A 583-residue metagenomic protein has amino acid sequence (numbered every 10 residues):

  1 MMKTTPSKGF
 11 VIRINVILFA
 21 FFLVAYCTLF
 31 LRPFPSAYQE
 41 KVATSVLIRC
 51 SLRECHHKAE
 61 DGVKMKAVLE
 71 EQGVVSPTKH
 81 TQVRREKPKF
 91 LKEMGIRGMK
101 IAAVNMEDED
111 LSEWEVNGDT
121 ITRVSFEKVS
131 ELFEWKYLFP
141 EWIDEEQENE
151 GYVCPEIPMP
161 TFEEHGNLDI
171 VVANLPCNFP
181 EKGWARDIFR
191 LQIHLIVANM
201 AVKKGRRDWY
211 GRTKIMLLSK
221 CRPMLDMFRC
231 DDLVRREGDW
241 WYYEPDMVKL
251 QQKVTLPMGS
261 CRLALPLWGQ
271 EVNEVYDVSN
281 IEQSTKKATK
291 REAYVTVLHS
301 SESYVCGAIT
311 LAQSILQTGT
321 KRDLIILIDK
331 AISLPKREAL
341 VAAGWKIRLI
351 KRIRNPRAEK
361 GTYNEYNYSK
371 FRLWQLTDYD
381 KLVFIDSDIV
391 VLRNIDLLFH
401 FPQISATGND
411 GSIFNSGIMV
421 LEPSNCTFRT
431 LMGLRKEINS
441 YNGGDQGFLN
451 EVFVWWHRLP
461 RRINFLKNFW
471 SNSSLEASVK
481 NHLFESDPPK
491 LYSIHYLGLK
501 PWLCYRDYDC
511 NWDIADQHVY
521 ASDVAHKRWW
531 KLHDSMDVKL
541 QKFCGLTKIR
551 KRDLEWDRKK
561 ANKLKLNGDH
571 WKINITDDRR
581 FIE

Functional and structural regions predicted by a protein language model:
M2-T310, L434-E583: A glycosyltransferase accessory/donor-loop signature
A37-V42, I328-R337: Glycosyltransferase specificity loop/lid
D110-S112, F179-E181, R207, P223-D226 (+9 more regions): Eukaryotic short linear interaction motifs
V124, L218, L327-D329, I350-R352 (+2 more regions): Conserved beta-strand termini and adjacent loop/short-helix elements that scaffold enzyme active sites in alpha/beta
I215, L324-I325: Hydrophobic/aromatic residues located in beta-strands of well-ordered beta-sheets within soluble catalytic
S314-R322: Short, acidic, metal-binding catalytic loop of nucleotide-sugar glycosyltransferases
R322-L324, D380-K381: Short active-site oxyanion
L334, A343-A358, T362-N425: GT-A fold catalytic core of metal-dependent nucleotide-sugar glycosyltransferases, centered on the diacidic
